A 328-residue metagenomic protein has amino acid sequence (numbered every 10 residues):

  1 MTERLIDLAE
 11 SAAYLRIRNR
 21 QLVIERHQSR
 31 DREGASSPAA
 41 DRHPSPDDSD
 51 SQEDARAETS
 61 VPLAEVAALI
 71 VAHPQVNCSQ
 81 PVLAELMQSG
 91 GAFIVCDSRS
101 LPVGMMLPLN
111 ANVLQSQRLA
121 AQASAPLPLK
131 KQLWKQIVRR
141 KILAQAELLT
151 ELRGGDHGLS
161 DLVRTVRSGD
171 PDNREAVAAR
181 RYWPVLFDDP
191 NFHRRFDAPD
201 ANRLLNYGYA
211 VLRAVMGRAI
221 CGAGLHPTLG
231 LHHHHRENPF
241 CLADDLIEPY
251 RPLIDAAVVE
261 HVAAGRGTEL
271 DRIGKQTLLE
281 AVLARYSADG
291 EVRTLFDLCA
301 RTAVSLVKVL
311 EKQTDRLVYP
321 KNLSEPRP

Functional and structural regions predicted by a protein language model:
M1-R4, S49, V71-H73: A short linear-motif detector with a strong N-terminal bias
T2-I6, S11-A13, R18-Q28, E85-Q88 (+1 more regions): Active-site helix-to-loop segments that bind/position phosphate- or nucleotide-bearing substrates and donors across
A12, H27, D50, D54-E58: Positively charged, polar, low-complexity stretches
R30-A40: Intrinsic, low-complexity polybasic segments
P38-A40, S45-S49: N-terminal polybasic/positive-inside topogenic patches
E53-L114: Glycine/small-residue-rich interface belts in oligomeric ring/scaffold proteins and their assembly partners
